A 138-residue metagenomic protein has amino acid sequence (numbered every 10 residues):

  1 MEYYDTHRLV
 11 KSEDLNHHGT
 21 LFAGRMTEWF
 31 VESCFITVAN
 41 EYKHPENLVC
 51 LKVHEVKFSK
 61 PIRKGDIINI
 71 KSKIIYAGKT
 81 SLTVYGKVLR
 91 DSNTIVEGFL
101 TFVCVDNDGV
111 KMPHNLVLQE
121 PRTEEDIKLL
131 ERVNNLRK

Functional and structural regions predicted by a protein language model:
M1-A23, E131-K138: Catalytic strand-loop segment that frames the active site of acyl-thioester-processing enzymes
H7-K11, K57, T101: Generic structural detector for well-ordered beta-strands
E13, H17-H18, S59, S92 (+1 more regions): N-terminal hydrophobic or amphipathic segments with adjacent small-residue motifs that include Sec signal peptides
H17, A23-G24, F58, K64 (+2 more regions): Generic structural "secondary-structure junction" signal
L21, F35-N69, I75-T83, N93-G98: Hydrophobic beta-strand-centered segment that forms part of the acyl-chain substrate-binding groove
F30: Active-site-proximal betaalpha loop/short-helix elements that scaffold phosphoryl/nucleotidyl transfer chemistry
K64, I75-K138: HotDog/MaoC-like acyl-thioester-processing domains
